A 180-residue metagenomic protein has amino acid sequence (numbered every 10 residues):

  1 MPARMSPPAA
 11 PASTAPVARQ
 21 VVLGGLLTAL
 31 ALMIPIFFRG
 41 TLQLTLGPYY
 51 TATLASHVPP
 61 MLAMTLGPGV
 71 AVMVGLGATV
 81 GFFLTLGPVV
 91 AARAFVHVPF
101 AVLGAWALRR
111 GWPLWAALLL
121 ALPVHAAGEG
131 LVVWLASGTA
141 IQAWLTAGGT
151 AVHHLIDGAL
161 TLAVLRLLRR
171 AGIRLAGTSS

Functional and structural regions predicted by a protein language model:
M1-S180: Loop-helix junctions at membrane interfaces
